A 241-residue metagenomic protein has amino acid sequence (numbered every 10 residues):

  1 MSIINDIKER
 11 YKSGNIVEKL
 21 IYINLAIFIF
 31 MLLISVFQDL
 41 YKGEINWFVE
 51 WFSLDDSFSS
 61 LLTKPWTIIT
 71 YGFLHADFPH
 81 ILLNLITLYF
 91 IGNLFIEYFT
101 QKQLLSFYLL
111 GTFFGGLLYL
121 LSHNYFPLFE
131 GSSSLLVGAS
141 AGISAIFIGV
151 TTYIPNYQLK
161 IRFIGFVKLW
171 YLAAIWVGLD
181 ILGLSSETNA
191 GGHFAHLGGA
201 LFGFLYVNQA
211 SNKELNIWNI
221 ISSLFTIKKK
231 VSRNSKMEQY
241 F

Functional and structural regions predicted by a protein language model:
M1-I16, L25, L179-F241: C-terminal transmembrane module of polytopic alpha-helical membrane proteins
S2, L32-I34, L94, T151-N156 (+1 more regions): Structural signal for the C-terminal ends of transmembrane alpha-helices and the immediately following loop
I4-K8, L88-E97, I154-K160: C-terminal ends of transmembrane helices
S13-L136, L182-A195, F204: N-terminal TM1-TM2 helical hairpin plus the immediately adjacent luminal interfacial "cap"
E97-Y98, Y153-F166, S211-W218: Alpha-helical transmembrane bundle and helix-membrane interface signal in multi-pass integral membrane proteins
Q103-L110, G138-S140, F163-Y171: Cytoplasmic-side transmembrane-helix entry/capping segments in multi-pass membrane proteins
T112-F114, L169-G178: Small-residue-rich segments of transmembrane alpha-helices in multi-pass membrane proteins, especially helix faces
S133-V150, F194-G198: Membrane-interface loop-to-helix entry segments
